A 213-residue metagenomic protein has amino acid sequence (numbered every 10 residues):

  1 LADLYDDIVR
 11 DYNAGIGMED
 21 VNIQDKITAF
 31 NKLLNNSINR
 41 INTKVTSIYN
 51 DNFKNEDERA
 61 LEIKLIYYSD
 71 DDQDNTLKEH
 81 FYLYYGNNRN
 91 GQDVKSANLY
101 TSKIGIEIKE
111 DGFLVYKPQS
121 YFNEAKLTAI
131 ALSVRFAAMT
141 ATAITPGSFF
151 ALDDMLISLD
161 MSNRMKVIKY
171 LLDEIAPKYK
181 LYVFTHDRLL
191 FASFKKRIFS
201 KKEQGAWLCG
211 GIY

Functional and structural regions predicted by a protein language model:
L1-R40: Coupling/switch segment of ABC-type P-loop NTPase heads
K26-V94, K126: Amphipathic alpha-helical domain-onset/packing element
L83, G91-R135, M155-L159: Conserved ABC ATPase signature
Y100, A125, T145-P146, P177-K178: Short loop/turn elements that form and flank the Walker-type P-loop nucleotide-binding site in RecA-like NTPase cores
A137-T145: Post-Walker A helix-loop "phosphate-sensing" segment adjacent to the P-loop in P-loop NTPases
P146-G147, M161-K169: Conserved D-loop/post-Walker B switch-helix segment of ABC ATPase nucleotide-binding domains
G147-D154: Catalytic Walker B motif of ABC-type/P-loop ATPase nucleotide-binding domains
K166-Y213: C-terminal lobe/lid and adjacent interdomain/linker elements of RecA-like ASCE P-loop ATPase modules
